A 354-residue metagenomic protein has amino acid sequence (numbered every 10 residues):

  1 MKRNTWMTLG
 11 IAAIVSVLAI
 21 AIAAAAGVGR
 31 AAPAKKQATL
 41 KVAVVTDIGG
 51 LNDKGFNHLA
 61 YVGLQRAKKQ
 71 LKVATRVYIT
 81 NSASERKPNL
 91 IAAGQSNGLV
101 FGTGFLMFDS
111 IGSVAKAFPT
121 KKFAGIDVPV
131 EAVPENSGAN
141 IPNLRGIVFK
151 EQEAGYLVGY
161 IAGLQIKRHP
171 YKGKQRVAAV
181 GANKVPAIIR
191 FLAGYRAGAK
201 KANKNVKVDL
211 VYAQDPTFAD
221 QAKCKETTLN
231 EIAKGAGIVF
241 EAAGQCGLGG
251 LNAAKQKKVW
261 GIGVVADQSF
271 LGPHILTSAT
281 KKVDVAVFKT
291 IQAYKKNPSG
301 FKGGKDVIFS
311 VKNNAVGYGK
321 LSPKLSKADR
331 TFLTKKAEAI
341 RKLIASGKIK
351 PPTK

Functional and structural regions predicted by a protein language model:
M1-I14: N-terminal export and membrane-targeting signals
T5-T8, G27, A32-K354: A residue-level marker of the well-folded mature domains of exported/periplasmic proteins
V15-G27: Hydrophobic alpha-helical membrane-insertion segments, chiefly the h-region of N-terminal signal peptides
